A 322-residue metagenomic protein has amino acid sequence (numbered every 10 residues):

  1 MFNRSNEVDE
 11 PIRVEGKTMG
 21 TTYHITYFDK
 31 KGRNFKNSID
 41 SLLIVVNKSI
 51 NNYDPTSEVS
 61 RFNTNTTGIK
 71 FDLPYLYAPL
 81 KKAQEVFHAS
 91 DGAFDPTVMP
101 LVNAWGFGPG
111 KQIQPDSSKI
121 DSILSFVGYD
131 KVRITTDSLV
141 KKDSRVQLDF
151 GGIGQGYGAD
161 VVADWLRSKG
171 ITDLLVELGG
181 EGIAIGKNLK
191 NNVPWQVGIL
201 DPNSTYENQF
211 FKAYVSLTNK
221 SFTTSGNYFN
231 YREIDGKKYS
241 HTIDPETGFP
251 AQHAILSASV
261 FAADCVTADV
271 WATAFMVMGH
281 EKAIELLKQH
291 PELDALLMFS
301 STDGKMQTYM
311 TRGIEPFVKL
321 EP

Functional and structural regions predicted by a protein language model:
M1-P322: Mature catalytic core of soluble alpha/beta enzymes
